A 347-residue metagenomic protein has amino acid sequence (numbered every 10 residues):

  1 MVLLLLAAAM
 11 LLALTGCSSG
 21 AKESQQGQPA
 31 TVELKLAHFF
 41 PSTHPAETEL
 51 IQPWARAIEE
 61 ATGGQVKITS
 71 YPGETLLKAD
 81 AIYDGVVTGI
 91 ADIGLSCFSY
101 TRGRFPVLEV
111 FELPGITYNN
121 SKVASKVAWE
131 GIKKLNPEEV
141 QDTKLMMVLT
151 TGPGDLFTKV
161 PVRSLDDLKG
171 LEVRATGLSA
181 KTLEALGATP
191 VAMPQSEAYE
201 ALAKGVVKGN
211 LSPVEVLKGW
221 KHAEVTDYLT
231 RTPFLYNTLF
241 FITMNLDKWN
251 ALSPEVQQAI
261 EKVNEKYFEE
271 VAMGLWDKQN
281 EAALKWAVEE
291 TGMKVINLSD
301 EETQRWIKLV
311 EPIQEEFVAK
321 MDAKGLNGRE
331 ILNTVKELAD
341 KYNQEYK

Functional and structural regions predicted by a protein language model:
M1-L4: Bacterial N-terminal signal peptides that target proteins for export
L6-L11: Hydrophobic helical h-region of N-terminal Sec-dependent signal peptides in bacterial secretory/periplasmic proteins
A13-G16: C-terminal motif of bacterial Sec signal peptides marking the signal peptidase cleavage site
S18-Y118, K122, E138-K347: N-terminal secretory/targeting leader peptides
S125-E138: Signature of the catalytic double-stranded beta-helix
